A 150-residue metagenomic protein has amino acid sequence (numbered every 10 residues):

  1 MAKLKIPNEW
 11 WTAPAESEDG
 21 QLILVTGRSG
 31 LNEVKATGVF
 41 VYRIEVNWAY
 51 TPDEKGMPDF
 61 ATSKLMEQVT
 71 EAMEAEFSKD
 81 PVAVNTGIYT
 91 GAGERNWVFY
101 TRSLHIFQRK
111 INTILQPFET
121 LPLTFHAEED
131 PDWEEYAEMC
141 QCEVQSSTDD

Functional and structural regions predicted by a protein language model:
M1-A72, S78-T86, R102-Q108, Y136-C142: Charge-rich, low-complexity segments
G38-F40, G93, E119: A short, structural micro-pattern
T51-D53, A72-E76, T113-P117, F125-E129: Short, surface-exposed, polar/charged, turn-prone segments marking secondary-structure boundaries
G87-A92: A short beta-turn/loop motif at secondary-structure boundaries
R95-Y100: Short cationic amphipathic helices and targeting signals
H105-T120: Helical (often loop-to-helix) elements that flank the catalytic cores of nucleotide-handling enzymes
Q116-D150: Conserved short beta-strand edge segments in small beta-sheet-based binding/regulatory domains
